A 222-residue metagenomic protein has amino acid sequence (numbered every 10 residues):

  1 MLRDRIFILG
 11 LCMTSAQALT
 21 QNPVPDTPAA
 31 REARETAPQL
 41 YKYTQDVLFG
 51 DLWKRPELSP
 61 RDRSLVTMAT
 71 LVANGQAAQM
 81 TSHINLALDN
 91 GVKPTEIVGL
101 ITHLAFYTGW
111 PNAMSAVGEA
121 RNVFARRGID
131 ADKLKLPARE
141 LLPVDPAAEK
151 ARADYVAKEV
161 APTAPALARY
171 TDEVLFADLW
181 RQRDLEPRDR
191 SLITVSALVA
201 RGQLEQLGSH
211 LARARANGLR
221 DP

Functional and structural regions predicted by a protein language model:
M1-F7: Bacterial N-terminal signal peptides that target proteins for export
M13-S15: N-terminal signal peptide c-region/cleavage motif recognized by signal peptidases
L19-R61, N74, A78-D89, P111-R188 (+3 more regions): Acidic, glycine/proline-rich low-complexity segments that act as flexible tails and inter-domain linkers
R63-L71, M80, L100-I101, R190-L198: Short, structured motif recognition centered on aromatic/hydrophobic residues
A87, G99-L100: Hydrophobic alpha-helical bundle cores within soluble ligand-binding/oligomerization subdomains
V92-E96: Winged helix-turn-helix DNA-binding recognition segment
T102-Y107: Internal helix-loop-helix
